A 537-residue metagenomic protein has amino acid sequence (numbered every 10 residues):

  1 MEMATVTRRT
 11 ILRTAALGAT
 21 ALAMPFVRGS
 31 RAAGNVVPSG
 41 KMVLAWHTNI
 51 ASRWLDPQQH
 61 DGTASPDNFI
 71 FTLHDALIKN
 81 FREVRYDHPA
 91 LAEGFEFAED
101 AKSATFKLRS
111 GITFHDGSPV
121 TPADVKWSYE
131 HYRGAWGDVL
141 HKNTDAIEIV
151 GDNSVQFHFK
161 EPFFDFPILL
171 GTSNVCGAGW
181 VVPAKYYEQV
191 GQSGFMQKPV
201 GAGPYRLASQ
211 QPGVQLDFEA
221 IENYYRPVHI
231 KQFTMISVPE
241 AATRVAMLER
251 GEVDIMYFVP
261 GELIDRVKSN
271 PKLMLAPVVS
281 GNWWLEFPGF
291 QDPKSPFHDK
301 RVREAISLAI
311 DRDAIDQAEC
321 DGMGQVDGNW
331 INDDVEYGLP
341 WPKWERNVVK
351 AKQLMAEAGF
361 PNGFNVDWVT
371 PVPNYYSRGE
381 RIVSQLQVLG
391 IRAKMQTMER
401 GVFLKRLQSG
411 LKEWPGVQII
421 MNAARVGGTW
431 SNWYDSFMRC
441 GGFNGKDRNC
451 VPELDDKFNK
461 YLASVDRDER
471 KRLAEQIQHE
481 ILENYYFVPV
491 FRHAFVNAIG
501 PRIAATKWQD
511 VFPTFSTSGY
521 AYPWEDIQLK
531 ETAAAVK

Functional and structural regions predicted by a protein language model:
E2-A19: N-terminal secretory signal peptides and thylakoid transit peptides that target proteins across membranes
L17-G18, F26-R28, W46, I50 (+7 more regions): Detector for C-terminal structural segments
A45-E99, E130, V200-G201: N-terminal lobe/hinge region of extracytoplasmic solute-binding protein
F71, F81-R85, S173-V228, Q232 (+3 more regions): Gly/Pro-rich hinge or "lid" segments in bacterial periplasmic/extracellular proteins
E93-W136, V150, Q156, R244-M247 (+1 more regions): Aromatic- and charge-enriched surface segment that lines or borders ligand/interaction sites
K107, V139-Y186: Surface-exposed binding/hinge segments that line and control ligand-binding clefts or catalytic entry sites
R109, H131, I221-R266, E304 (+1 more regions): Ligand-site clamp/hinge motif
P293, K300, L308, D321-E357 (+1 more regions): Structural transition elements
